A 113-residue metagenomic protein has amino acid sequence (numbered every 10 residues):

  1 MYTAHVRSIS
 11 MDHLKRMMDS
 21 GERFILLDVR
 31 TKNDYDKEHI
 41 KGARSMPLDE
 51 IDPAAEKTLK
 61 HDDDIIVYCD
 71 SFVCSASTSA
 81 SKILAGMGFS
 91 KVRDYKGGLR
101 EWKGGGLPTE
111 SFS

Functional and structural regions predicted by a protein language model:
M1-F24, K32-I66, S71-S113: Rhodanese-like catalytic fold shared by cysteine-dependent sulfurtransferases and DSP/PTP-type phosphatases
